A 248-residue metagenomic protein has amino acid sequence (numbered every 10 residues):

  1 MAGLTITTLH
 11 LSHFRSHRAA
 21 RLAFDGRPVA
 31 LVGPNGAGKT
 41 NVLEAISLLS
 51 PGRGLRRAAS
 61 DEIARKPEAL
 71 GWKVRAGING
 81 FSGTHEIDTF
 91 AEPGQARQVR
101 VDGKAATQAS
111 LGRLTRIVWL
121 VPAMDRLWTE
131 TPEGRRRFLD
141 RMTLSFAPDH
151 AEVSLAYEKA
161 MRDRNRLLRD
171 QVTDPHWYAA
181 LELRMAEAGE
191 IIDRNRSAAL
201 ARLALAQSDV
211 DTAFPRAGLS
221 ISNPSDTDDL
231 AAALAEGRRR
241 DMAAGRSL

Functional and structural regions predicted by a protein language model:
M1-P34, L48, H176-E187, I191-L248: Conserved NTPase motor "head" modules and their coupling/switch loops across ABC/AAA+ ATPases, GTPases, and GHKL ATPases
K39: Conserved lysine of the Walker
S47-G134, D140-H150, A201-S208, A232 (+1 more regions): Nucleotide-state sensing region of NTPase/ATPase domains
S60-P67, A156-K159, R184: Short, glycine/charge-rich beta-strand/loop segments that flank catalytic centers and engage negatively charged groups
F138-L139, R164: Short alpha-helical scaffolding segments that buttress acidic/His motifs in well-ordered protein cores
D140, L144-A147, A151-S154, E158 (+2 more regions): Short amphipathic alpha-helical segments with heptad-repeat character
S154-E182, A213-R216: Extended, charged coiled-coil "arm/hinge" scaffolds of SMC/Rad50-like chromosome-maintenance ATPases and other large
